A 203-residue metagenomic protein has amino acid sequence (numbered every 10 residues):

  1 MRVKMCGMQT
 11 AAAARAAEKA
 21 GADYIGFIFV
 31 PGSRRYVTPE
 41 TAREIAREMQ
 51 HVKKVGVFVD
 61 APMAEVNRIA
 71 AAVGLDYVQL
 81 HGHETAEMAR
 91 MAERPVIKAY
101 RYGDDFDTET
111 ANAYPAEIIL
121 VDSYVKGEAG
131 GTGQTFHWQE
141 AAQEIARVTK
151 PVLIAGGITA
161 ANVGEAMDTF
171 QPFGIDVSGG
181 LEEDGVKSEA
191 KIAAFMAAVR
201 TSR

Functional and structural regions predicted by a protein language model:
M1-R203: Conserved N-terminal beta1-alpha1 strand-loop-helix module at the mouth
